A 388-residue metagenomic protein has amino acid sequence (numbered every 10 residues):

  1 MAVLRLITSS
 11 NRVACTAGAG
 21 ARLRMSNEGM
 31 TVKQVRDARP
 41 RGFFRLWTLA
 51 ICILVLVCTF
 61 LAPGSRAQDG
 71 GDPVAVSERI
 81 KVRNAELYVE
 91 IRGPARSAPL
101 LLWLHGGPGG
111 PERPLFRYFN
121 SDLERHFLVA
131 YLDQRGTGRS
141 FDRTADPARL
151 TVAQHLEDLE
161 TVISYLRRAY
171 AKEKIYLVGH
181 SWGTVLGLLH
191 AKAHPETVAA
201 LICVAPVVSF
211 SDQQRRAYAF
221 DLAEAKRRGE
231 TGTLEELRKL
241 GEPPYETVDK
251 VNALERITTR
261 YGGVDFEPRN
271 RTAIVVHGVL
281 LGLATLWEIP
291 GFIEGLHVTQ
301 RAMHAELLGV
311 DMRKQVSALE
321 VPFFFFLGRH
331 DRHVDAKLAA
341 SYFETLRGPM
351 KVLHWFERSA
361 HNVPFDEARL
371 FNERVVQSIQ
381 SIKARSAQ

Functional and structural regions predicted by a protein language model:
P111-N120: The serine-hydrolase catalytic nucleophile loop
E124-F141: Conserved alpha/beta-hydrolase
L156-K174: Conserved acidic catalytic loop of the alpha/beta-hydrolase fold
E173-R215: Conserved hydrolase catalytic core segment
V198-P243: A catalytic-pocket lid/entrance helix-loop region that shapes and gates access to the active site across common
R228-K314, V321: Alpha/beta-hydrolase
L319, F325-L327: Short beta-strand/loop motif that positions the catalytic acidic residue of the alpha/beta-hydrolase fold
S359-A368, N372: Catalytic histidine-centered segment of alpha/beta-hydrolase-like enzymes
